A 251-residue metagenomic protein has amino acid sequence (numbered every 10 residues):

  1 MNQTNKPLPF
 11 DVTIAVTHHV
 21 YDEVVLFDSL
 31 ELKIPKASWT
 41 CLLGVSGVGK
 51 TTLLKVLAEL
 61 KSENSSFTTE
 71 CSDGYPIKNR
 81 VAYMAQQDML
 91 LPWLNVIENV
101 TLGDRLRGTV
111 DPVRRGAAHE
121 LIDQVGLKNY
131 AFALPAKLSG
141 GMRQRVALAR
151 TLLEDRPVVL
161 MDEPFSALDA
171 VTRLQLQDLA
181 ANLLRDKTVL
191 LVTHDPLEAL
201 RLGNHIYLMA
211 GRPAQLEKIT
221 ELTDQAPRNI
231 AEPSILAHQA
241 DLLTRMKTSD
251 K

Functional and structural regions predicted by a protein language model:
A58: Helix-to-loop junction immediately C-terminal to a conserved catalytic motif
L94-G103: Short coil-to-helix segment of the ABC ATPase nucleotide-binding domain corresponding to the Q-loop/switch region
R115, L121-K137: Conserved ABC nucleotide-binding domain
L148-A149: Hydrophobic anchor residue at the start of the ABC signature
L153-P157: A short, proline-enriched helix->beta-strand linker immediately N-terminal to the Walker B motif in ABC-type P-loop
V159-E163: Catalytic Walker B motif of ABC-type/P-loop ATPase nucleotide-binding domains
R173-R185: Helical segment within the ABC ATPase nucleotide-binding domain
D186-T193: Conserved H-loop
